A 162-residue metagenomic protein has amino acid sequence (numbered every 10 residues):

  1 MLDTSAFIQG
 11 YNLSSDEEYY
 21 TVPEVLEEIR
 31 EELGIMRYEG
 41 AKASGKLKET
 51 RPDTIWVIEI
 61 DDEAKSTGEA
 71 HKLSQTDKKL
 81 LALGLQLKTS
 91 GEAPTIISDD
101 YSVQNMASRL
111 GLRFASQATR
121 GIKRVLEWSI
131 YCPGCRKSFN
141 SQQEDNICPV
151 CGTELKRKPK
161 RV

Functional and structural regions predicted by a protein language model:
M1-L87, E92-A93, Y101, R109: Active-site-proximal, substrate-binding regions of enzyme catalytic domains and RNA-binding/basic surfaces
F7-G10, Q104, G121, R136-F139: A generic local secondary-structure boundary/capping motif
E18-V25, L112-R124: Short hydrophobic/aromatic-enriched beta-strand-loop microsegments
T95-S98, F114-S116: Short hydrophobic alpha-helical runs that function as membrane-insertion/retention elements
V125-W128, E144: Short metal-coordination and nucleic-acid-contact micro-motifs, chiefly zinc-binding Cys/His arrays
Y131-C135, C148-C151: Short cysteine-rich clusters marking metal-coordination/redox-active sites
N140-I147: Short linker/helix segments within small regulatory modules
C151-K160: Short Cys/His-rich micro-motifs in 6-15 aa windows
